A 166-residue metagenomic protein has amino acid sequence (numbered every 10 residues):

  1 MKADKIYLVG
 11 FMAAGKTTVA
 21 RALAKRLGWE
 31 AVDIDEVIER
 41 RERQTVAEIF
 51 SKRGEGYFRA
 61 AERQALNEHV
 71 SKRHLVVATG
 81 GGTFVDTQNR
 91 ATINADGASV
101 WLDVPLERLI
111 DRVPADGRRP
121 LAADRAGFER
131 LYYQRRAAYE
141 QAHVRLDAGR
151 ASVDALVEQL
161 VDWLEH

Functional and structural regions predicted by a protein language model:
M1-K2, A22, R26, K72 (+2 more regions): NTP-dependent small-molecule kinase module
L8: Hydrophobic anchor at the beta1->P-loop junction of P-loop NTPases
F11: P-loop (Walker A) phosphate-binding loop of NTP-binding proteins
T17: Walker A/P-loop
D33-N94, A138: ATP-dependent small-molecule kinase phosphotransfer cores that center on conserved nucleotide phosphate-binding segments
E42, F50, E62, V70 (+5 more regions): Short, flexible helix/strand-to-coil boundary loops that buttress conserved ligand/catalytic motifs in alpha/beta
G81-T83, P105-E107, A151-S152: Short glycine-rich anion-binding loops that position phosphate/pyrophosphate groups of nucleotides and phosphorylated
A95-A137: A glycine- and Lys/Arg-enriched "phosphate-lid" helix/loop adjacent to the NTP-binding pocket of small-molecule kinases
